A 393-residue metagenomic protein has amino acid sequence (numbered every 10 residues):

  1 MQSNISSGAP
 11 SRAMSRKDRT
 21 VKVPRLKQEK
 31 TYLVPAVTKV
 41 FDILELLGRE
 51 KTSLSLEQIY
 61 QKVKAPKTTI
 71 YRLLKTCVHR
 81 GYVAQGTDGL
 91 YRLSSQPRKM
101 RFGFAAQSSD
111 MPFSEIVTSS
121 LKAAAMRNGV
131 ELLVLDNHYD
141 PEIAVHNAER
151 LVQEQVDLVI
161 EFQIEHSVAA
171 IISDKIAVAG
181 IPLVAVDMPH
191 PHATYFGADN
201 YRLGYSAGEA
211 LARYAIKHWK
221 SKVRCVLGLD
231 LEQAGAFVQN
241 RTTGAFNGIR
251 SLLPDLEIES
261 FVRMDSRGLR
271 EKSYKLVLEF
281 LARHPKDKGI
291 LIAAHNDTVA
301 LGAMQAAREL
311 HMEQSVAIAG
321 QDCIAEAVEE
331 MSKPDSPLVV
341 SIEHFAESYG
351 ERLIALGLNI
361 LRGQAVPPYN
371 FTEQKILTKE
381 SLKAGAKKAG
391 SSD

Functional and structural regions predicted by a protein language model:
R16-P97: N-terminal helix-turn-helix
G103-A105, Q155-Q163, P182-V186, C225-G228 (+3 more regions): Periplasmic-binding protein-like
A105-T118, V134-I143, E165, G197-S206 (+5 more regions): Hinge/beta->alpha junction and helix N-cap segments in small-molecule ligand-binding domains
S119-V134, S251-L256: Signal peptide-proximal N-terminal region of secreted/periplasmic/extracellular or secretory-lumen proteins
L151, L158-A177, A245, V262-E330: Hydrophobic alpha-helical
V152, L211-I216, L281, L353 (+1 more regions): Short, hydrophobic alpha-helical segments
H166-R202, I216, C225, I324-D335: Flexible loop/hinge segments that line or gate small-molecule binding clefts
L229, Q233, F237, I249 (+1 more regions): Hinge/cleft segment of the Venus flytrap/periplasmic-binding protein
